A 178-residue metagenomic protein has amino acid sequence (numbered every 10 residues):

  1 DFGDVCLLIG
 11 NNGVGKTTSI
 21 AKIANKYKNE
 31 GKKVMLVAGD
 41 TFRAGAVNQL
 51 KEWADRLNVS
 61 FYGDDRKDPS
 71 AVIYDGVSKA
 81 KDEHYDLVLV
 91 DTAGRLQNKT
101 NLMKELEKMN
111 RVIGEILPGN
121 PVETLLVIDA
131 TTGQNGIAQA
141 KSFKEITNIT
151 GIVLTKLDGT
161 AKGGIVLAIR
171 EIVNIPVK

Functional and structural regions predicted by a protein language model:
F2-K178: P-loop/Walker A NTP-binding module and the surrounding RecA-like catalytic core of P-loop NTPases
